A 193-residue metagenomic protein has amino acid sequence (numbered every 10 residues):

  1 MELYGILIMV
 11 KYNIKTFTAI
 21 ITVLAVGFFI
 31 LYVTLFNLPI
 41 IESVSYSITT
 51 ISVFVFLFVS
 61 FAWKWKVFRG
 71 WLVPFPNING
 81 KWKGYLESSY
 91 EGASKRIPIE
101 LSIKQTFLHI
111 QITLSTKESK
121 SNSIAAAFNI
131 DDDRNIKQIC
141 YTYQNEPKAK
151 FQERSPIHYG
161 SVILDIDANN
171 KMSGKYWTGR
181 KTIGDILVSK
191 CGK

Functional and structural regions predicted by a protein language model:
M1-N77, S88-S89, C191-K193: Amphipathic/hydrophobic helical signal segments and adjacent flexible N-terminal regions that mediate secretion
E2-G5, K11-Y12, F68-K193: Central antiparallel beta-sheet cores of small beta-barrel/beta-sandwich binding domains
